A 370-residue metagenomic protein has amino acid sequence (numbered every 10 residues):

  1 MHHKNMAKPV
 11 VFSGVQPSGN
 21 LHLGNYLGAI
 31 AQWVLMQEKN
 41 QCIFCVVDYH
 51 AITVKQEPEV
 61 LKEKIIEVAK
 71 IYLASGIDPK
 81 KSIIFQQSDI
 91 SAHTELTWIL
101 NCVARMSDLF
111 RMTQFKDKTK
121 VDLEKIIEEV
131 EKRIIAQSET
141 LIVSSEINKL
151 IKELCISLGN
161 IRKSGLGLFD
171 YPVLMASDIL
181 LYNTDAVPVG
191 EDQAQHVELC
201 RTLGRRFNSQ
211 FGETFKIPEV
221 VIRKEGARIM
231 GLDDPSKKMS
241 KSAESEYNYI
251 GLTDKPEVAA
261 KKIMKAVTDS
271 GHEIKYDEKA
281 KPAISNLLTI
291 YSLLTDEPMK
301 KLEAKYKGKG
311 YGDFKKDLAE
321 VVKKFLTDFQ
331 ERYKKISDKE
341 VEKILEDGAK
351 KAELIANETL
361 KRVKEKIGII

Functional and structural regions predicted by a protein language model:
N5, P9-F12, P17-A176, Q330: N-terminal Rossmann-like or analogous alpha/beta NTP/dinucleotide-binding catalytic cores that position adenine
S13, Q86, N183, D233 (+1 more regions): Pocket-edge structural micro-motifs
V15-P17, D48-H50, D185-A186, A243 (+1 more regions): Short, histidine-centered active-site or binding-site loop motifs used for metal coordination, general acid-base
L21-I30, Q41-I43, V47, E57-K64 (+6 more regions): Structured ligand/cofactor/substrate-binding pocket environments in proteins
L23, A194-Q195, R201-I370: Conserved nucleotide- and phosphate/pyrophosphate-binding catalytic cores in adenylate/nucleotidyl-handling enzymes
Q41, M106-F110, L181-P188, S292-L302: Short helix-capping/linker segments at secondary-structure and domain boundaries
T53, L181, D185-P188, Y333 (+2 more regions): Short amphipathic alpha-helical segments at helix-loop
